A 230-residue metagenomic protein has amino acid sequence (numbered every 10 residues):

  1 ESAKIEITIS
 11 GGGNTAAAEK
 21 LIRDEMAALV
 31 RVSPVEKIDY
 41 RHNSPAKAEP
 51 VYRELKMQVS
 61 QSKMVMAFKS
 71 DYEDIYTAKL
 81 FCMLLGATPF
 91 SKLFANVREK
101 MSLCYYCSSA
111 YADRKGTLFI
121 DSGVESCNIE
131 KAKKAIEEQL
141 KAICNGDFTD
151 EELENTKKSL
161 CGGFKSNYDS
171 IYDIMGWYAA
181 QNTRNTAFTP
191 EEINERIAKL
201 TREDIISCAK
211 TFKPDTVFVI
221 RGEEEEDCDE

Functional and structural regions predicted by a protein language model:
E1-K37, N43-S44, K69-D71, E99-E230: Charge-rich, well-structured scaffold segments of protease-associated domains
P34-K92, M101, I220: His/Glu-based metal-binding/catalytic segments typifying zinc-dependent metallopeptidases
Y52, F81-C82, F94, D150 (+1 more regions): Generic secondary-structure boundary/loop-capping signal
